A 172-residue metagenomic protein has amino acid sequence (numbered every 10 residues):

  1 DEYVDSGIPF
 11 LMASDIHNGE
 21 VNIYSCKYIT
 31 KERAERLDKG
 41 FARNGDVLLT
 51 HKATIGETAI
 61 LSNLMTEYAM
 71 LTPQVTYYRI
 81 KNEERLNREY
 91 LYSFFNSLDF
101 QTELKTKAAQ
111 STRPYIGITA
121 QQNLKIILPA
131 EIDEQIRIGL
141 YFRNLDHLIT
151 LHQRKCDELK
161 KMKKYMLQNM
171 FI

Functional and structural regions predicted by a protein language model:
D1-I172: Feature detects amphipathic, helix-rich regulatory segments
